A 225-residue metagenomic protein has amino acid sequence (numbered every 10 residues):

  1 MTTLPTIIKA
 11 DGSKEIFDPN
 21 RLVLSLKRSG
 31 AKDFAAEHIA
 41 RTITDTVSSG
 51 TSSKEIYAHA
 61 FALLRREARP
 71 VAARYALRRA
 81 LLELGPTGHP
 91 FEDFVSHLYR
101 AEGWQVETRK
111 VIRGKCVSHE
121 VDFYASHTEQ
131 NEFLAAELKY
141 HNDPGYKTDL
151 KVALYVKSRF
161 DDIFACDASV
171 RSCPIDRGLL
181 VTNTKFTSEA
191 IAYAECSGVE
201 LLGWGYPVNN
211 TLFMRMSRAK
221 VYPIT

Functional and structural regions predicted by a protein language model:
M1-P86, F91: Long, C-terminal-biased catalytic regions of enzyme "large/alpha" subunits
K14, S118, N131-F133: Short, mixed charged/polar active-site loops that provide acid/base catalysis or chelate metal/phosphate cofactors
L77-R113: Acidic-basic catalytic patches of nuclease active cores, encompassing PD-(D/E)XK and other metal-cofactor nuclease
Y99, V121-A125, E132-D143, L154-K157: Conserved catalytic cores of phosphodiester-cleaving nucleases, focusing on short active-site segments
G103-E129: Active-site metal-binding core of divalent-cation-utilizing nuclease and nuclease-like domains
L138-Y206: Catalytic cores of nucleic-acid endonucleases
Y146-K147, N209-S217: Short, charged, surface-exposed secondary-structure boundary motifs
M216-T225: Compact, charge-rich alpha-helical regulatory domains located at protein termini
